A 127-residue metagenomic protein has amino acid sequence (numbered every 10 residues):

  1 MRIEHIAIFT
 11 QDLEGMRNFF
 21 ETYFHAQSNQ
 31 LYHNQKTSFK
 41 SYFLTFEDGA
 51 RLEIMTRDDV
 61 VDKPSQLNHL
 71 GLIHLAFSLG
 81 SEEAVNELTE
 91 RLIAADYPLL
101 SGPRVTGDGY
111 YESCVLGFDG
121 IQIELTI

Functional and structural regions predicted by a protein language model:
M1-R2, I127: Absolute protein N-terminus
R2-Q11, Y42, P64-R91, E112-L116: Vicinal oxygen chelate
F9-R51: Core segments of cupin and vicinal oxygen chelate
N29-L31, D59-P64, S101: A short, acidic/glycine-rich surface segment
K36, F46, L67-H69, V105: A generic structural micro-feature
T56-V61, I127: Acetyl-CoA-dependent GNAT
T89-I127: Vicinal oxygen chelate
